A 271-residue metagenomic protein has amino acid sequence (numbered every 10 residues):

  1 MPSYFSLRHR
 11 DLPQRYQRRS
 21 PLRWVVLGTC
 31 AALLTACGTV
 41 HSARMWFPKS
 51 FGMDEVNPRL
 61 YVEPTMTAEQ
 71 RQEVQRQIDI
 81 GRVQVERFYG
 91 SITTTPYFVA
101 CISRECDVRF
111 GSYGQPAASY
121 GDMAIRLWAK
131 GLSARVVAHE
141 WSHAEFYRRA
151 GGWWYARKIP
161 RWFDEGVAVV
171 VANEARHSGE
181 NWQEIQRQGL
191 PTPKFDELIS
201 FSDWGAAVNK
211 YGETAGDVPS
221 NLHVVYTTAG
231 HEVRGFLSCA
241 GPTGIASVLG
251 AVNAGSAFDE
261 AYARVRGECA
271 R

Functional and structural regions predicted by a protein language model:
M1-G52, R271: N-terminal low-structure segments adjacent to metalloprotease catalytic domains across cellular compartments
P2-Y4, V26, L33, Y97 (+3 more regions): Secretory pathway export signals and precursors
M45-W153, F258: Juxtacatalytic substrate-recognition/specificity segment
R71, Q75-R82, A138, E165 (+3 more regions): Extracytoplasmic/secreted envelope proteins and their assembly/folding machinery, especially bacterial periplasmic
I125, F146, H231-L237: Conserved short hydrophobic patches within well-ordered secondary structure
W154-A229, S238-R271: Acidic/His/Gly-enriched intrinsically disordered linker/tail segments that often contain short helix/coil "MoRF-like"
